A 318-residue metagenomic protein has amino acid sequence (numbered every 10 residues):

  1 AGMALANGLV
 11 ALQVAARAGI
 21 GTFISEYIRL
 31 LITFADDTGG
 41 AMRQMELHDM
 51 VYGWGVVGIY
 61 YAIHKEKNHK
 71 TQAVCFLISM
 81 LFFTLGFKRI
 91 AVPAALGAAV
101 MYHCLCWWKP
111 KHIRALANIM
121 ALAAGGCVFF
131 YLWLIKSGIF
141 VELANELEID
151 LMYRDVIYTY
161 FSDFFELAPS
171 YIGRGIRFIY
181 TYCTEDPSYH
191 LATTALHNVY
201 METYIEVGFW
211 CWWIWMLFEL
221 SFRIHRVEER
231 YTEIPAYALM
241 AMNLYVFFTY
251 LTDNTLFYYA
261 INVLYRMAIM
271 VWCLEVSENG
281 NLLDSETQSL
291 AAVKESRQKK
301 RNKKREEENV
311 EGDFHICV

Functional and structural regions predicted by a protein language model:
A1-E142, Y189-D284, S289-V293: Hydrophobic transmembrane helix bundles of membrane-integrated enzymes that assemble and modify cell-envelope
D37-T38, Y171-G173, V310: Intrinsically disordered, low-complexity segments enriched in small/polar residues
A144-V207: Long extracytoplasmic/lumenal interhelical loops at the membrane interface of multi-pass membrane proteins
K294-K304: Short Lys/Arg-rich cationic patches that frequently serve as NLS/NoLS or arginine-rich RNA/DNA-binding motifs
R305-D313: Positively charged N-terminal leader segments that act as targeting/secretion signals
F314-V318: Short, charged juxtamembrane terminal tails flanking transmembrane helices
